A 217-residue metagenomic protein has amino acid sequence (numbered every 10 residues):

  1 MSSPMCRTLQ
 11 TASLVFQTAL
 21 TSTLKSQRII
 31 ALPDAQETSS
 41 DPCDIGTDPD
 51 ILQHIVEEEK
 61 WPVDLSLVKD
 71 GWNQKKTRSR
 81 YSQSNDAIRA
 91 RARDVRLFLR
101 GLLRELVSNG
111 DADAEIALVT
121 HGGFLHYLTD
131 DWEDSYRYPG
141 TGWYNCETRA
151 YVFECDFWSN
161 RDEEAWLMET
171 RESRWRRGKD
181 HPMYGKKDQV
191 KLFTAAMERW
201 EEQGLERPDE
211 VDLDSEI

Functional and structural regions predicted by a protein language model:
M1-D64, W132: Phosphate-coordination/substrate-recognition cap region in phosphate-metabolizing enzymes
M1-F16, S82-R93, E154: Loop-to-helix element that buttresses phosphate recognition and phosphoryl-transfer chemistry
M5-T8, Q36-E37, G122-L125, D156-W158: Short, solvent-exposed loop/turn segments at secondary-structure junctions
L14, I55, R91, V95-F98 (+1 more regions): Alpha-helical recognition domains of nuclear gene-regulatory proteins
S39-E58, E105, D111-A114, H126-I217: Acidic, low-complexity terminal tails and accessory targeting/binding regions of phosphate-metabolizing enzymes
V63-D86: Short glycine/proline- and acidic residue-enriched helix-loop micro-motifs that form flexible lids or anion-recognition
I88-G110: A short, acidic, amphipathic alpha-helical segment used as a generic capping/interface helix at domain edges
A114-T120: Generic beta-sheet signal
